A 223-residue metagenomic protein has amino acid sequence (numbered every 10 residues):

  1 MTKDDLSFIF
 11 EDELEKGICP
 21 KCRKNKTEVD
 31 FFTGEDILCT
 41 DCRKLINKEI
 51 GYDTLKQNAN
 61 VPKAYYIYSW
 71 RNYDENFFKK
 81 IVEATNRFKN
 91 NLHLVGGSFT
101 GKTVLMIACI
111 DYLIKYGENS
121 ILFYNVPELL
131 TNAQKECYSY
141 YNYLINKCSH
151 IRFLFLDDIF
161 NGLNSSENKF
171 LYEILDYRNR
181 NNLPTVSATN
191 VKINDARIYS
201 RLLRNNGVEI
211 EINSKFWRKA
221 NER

Functional and structural regions predicted by a protein language model:
M1-K79, I210, W217-R223: A short, basic N-terminal segment
T2, I110, P127-S139, I159-R223: Replace "adjacent to P-loop NTPase cores in ATP/GTP-dependent enzymes" with "adjacent to NTP-binding cores
F77-R87: Pre-Walker A adenine-sensing motif
K79, I114-H150: Short glycine-rich substrate-engagement loop in P-loop NTPases that contacts/grips substrate
K89-I107: Walker A/P-loop nucleotide-binding motif
V104-E118: P-loop NTPase Walker A phosphate-binding motif
N119, H150-F153, R180-S187: Loop/turn-to-beta-strand initiation segments
F153-L154, N161: Alpha-helical transmembrane segments of helical membrane proteins, especially in multi-pass transport, channel
